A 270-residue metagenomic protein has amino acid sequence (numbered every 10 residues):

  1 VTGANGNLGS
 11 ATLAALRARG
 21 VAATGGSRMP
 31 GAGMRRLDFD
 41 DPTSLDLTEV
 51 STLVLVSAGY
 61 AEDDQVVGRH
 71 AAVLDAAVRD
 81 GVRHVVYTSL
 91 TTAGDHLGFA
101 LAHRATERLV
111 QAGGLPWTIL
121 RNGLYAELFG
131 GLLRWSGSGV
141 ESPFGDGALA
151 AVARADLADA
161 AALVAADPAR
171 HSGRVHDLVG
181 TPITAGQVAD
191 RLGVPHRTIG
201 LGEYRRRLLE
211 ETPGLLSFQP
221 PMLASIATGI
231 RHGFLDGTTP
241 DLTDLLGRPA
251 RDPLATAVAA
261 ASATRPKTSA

Functional and structural regions predicted by a protein language model:
T2-T24, D40, S51, A58-G68 (+3 more regions): Oxidoreductase cofactor-interface core, primarily capturing Rossmann-like NAD(P)-dependent enzymes
L8, P30-M34: Short, charged/polar "capping" segments at the starts of alpha-helices and the immediately preceding loops
A23-G31: Short, polar loop motifs at secondary-structure junctions
R35-S51: Conserved Rossmann-fold cofactor-binding substructure of NAD(P)-dependent oxidoreductases
A189-G233, S269-A270: Terminal hydrophobic/aromatic helix or amphipathic segment near a protein terminus
L235-D244: Short helix/strand-capping connector loops at secondary-structure junctions
L246-A270: Amphipathic terminal alpha-helices
